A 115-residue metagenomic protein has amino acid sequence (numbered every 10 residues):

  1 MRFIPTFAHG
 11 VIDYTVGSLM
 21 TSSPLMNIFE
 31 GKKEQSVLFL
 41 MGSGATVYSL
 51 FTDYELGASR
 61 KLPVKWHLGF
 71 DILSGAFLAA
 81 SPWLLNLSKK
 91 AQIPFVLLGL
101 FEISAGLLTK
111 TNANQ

Functional and structural regions predicted by a protein language model:
M1-Q115: Short amphipathic, positively biased membrane-proximal segments that drive organelle/inner-membrane targeting
